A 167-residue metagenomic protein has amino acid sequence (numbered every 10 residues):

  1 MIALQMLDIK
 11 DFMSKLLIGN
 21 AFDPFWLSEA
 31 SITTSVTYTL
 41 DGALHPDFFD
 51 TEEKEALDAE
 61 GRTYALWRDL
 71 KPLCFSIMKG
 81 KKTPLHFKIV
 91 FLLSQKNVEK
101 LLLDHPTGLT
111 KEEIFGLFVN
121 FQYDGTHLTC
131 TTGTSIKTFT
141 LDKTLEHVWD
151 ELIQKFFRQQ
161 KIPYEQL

Functional and structural regions predicted by a protein language model:
M1-D69: Charge-rich, low-complexity N-terminal segments
I9, D41-A43, L92-V98, D124-T126 (+1 more regions): Generic structural motif
A30-T34, A43, T110, T138 (+2 more regions): Short, surface-exposed, charged/polar-biased interaction segments
T39, L44, F49, E55 (+4 more regions): General N-terminal targeting signals
R62-H127: Surface-exposed, low-hydrophobicity interaction/linker segments
L128-L167: Mixed-charge, glycine-accented linear interaction segment located at domain edges/termini
